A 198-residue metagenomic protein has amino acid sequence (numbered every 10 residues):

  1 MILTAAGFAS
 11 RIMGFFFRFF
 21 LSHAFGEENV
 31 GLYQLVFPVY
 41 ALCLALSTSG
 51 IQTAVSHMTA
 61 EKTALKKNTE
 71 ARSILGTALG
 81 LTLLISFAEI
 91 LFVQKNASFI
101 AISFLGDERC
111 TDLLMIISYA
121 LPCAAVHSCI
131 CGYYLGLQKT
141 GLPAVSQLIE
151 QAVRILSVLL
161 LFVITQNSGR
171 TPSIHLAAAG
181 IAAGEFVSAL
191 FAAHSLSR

Functional and structural regions predicted by a protein language model:
M1-S56, I90, Q94, L121: Signature of the first transmembrane helix
R11, P38-A41, T77, L121 (+2 more regions): Residue-level recognition of pore/gate-forming positions within transmembrane alpha-helices of multi-pass
G26, C43-G80, L135-G141: Transmembrane-helix boundary and interhelical linker motifs in polytopic inner-membrane proteins
A78-I90: Selective transmembrane-helix segments that form parts of the transport pathway or gating/packing helices in multipass
A88-E108, T165: Short membrane-interface helical motifs at transmembrane helix boundaries in multi-pass membrane transporters
L91, G106-I130, L156: Alpha-helical transmembrane segments of multi-pass membrane proteins
A124-S146: Membrane-interface junctions at transmembrane-helix termini in multi-pass inner-membrane proteins
G141, A152-S195: Membrane-interface helix-loop junctions in multi-pass transport and translocation proteins
